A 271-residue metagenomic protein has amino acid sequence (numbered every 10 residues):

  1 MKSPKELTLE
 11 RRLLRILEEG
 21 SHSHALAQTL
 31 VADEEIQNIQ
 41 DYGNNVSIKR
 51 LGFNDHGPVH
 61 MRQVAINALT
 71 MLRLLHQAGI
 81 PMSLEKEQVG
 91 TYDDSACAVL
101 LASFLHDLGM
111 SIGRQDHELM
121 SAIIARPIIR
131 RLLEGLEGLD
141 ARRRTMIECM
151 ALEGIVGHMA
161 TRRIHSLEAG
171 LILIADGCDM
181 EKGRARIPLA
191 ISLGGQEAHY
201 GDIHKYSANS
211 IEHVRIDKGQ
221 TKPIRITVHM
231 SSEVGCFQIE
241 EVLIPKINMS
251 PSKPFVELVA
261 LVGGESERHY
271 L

Functional and structural regions predicted by a protein language model:
M1-T29, G52-D55, V59, I66-D93 (+4 more regions): Divalent metal-dependent phosphate-bond-processing catalytic cores, especially two-metal-ion Mg2+/Mn2+ enzymes that act
A25-I48: Short alpha-helical hairpin
H60-M61, S95, A151: Hydrophobic alpha-helical transmembrane segments of integral membrane proteins, especially multi-pass transporters
V64-A65, A122: Hydrophobic face of alpha-helices
A98-A102: Active-site alpha-helix of zinc metalloproteases
R114-P127: Post-HEXXH active-site segment of zinc metalloproteases
D116, I129-I164: Contiguous mid-protein beta-loop-alpha structural module that forms a pocket-lining wall or clamp of enzyme active
A122, L152, E168-L171: A general structural signal for well-ordered alpha-helical packing
